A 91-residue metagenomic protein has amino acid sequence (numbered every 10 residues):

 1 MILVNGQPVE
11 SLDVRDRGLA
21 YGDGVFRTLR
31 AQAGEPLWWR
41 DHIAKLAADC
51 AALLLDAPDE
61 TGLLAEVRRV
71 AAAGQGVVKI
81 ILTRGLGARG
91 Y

Functional and structural regions predicted by a protein language model:
M1-Y91: Conserved alpha/beta cores of soluble small-molecule-handling proteins
